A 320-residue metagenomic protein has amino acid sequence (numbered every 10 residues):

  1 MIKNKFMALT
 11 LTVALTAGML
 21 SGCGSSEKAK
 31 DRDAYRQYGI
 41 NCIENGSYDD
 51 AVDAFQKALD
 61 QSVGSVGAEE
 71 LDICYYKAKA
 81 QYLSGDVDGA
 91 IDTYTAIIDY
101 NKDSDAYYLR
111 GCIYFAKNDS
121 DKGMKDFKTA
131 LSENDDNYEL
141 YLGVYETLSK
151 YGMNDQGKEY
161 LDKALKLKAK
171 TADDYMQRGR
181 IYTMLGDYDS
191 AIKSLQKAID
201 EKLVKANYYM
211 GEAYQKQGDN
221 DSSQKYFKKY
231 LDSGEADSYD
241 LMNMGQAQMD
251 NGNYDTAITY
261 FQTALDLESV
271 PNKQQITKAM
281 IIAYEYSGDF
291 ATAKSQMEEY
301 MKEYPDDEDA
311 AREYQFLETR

Functional and structural regions predicted by a protein language model:
M19-G22: C-terminal motif of bacterial Sec signal peptides marking the signal peptidase cleavage site
D33, G67-D72, D105, E139 (+7 more regions): Start-of-helix register in tetratricopeptide repeats
Q37, E69-D72, Y76, L83 (+7 more regions): Canonical tetratricopeptide repeat
E44-N45, L83, A116-K117, K150-Y151 (+7 more regions): Register position in tetratricopeptide repeats
A58, A96-I97, T129-A130, K163-L165 (+4 more regions): Canonical positions in the second alpha-helix
Q61, S65, D99-Y100, E133 (+5 more regions): Structural marker of alpha-solenoid helical repeat scaffolds
